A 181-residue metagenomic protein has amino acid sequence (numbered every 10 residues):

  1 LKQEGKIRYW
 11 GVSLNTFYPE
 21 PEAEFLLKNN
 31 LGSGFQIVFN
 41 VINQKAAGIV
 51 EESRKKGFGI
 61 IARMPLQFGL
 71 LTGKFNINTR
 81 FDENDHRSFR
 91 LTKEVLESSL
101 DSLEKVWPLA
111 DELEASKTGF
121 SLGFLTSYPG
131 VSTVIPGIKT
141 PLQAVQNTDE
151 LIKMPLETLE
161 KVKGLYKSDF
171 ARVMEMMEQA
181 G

Functional and structural regions predicted by a protein language model:
L1-G181: Beta/alpha (TIM)-barrel catalytic core signal, keyed to glycine-rich beta->alpha loops juxtaposed to Asp/Glu that bind
